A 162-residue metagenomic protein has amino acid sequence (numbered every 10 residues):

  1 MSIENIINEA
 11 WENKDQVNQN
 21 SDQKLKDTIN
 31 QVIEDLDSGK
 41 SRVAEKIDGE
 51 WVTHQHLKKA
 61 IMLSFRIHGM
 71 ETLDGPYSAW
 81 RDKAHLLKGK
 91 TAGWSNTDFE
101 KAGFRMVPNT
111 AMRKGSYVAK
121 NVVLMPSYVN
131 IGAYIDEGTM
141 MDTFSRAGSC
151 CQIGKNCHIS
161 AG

Functional and structural regions predicted by a protein language model:
M1-F104: Terminal amphipathic alpha-helical/low-complexity segments used for targeting or macromolecular assembly
E100, F104-A161: Structural signal for interior beta-strand "rungs" in well-ordered beta-sheet cores of soluble enzyme domains
